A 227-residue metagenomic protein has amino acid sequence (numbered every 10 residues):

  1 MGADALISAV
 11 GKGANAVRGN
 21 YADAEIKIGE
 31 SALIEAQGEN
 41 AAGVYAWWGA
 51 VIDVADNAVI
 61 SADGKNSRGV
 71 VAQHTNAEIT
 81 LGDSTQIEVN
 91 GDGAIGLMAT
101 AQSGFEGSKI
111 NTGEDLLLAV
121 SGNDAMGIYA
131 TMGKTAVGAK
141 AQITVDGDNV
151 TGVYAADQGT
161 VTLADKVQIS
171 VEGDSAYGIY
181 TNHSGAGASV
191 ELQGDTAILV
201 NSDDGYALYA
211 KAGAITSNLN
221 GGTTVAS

Functional and structural regions predicted by a protein language model:
M1-G13, E25-N40, I52-N66, E78-G93 (+5 more regions): Beta-strand-rich solenoid/repeat architectures in extracellular/passenger domains of polysaccharide-targeting enzymes
A14-A22, A42-W48, R68-H74, I95-Q102 (+4 more regions): Glycine-rich beta-solenoid repeat tracts in large extracellular/virion proteins
